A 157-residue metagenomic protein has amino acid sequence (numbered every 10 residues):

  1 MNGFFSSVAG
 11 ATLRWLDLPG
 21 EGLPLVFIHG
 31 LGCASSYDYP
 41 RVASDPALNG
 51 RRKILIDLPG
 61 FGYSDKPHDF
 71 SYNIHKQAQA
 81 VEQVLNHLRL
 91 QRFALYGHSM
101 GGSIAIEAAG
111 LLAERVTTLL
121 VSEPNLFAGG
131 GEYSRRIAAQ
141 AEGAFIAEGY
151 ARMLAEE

Functional and structural regions predicted by a protein language model:
V8, N49, I54-Y96: Active-site loop/oxyanion-hole signature of alpha/beta-hydrolase fold enzymes
V8-D65: Conserved HGGG/HGGXW glycine-rich cap/lid loop of the alpha/beta-hydrolase fold
G20-G22, N86-R92, A113-E114: Active-site acidic short loop of glycosyltransferases
Y39-P40, D65-H68, G130-R135: Short aromatic-enriched loop/helix-cap "lid" or pocket-rim segments at secondary-structure transitions that line
G97, G101, A105: Gly/Ala-rich beta-loop-alpha elbow adjacent to hydrolase catalytic centers
I106-L111, T117-R152: Flexible "cap/lid" loop of the alpha/beta hydrolase fold
